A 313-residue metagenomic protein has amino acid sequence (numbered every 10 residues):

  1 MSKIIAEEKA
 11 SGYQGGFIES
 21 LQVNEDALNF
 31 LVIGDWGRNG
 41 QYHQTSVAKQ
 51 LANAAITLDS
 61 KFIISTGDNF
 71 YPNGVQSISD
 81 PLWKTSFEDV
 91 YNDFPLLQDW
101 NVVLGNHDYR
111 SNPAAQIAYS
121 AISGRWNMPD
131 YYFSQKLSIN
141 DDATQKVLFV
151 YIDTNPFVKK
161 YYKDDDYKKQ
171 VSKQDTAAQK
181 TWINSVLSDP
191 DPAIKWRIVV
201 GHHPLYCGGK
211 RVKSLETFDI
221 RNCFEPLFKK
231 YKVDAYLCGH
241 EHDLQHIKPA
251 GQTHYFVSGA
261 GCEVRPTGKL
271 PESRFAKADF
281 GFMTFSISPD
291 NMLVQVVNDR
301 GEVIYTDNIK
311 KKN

Functional and structural regions predicted by a protein language model:
S2-P81, G208: N-terminal active-site segment of His-dependent metallophosphoesterases
I5, N24, R274-F275, F280-N313: A short C-terminal boundary segment appended to hydrolase-like catalytic domains
E8-G15, Y71-K195, R211-A235, E241-S288: Extended active-site neighborhood of metal-dependent phosphoesterases/phosphodiesterases
L28, K61, K146-V147, K195-I198: Alpha/beta-hydrolase fold active-site loops
F30-V32, I63-S65, V102, V199 (+1 more regions): Residue-level marker for buried hydrophobic side chains located in beta-strands that build the well-ordered beta-sheet
L31, V150, V296-N298: Residue-level detection of beta-strand scaffold positions
